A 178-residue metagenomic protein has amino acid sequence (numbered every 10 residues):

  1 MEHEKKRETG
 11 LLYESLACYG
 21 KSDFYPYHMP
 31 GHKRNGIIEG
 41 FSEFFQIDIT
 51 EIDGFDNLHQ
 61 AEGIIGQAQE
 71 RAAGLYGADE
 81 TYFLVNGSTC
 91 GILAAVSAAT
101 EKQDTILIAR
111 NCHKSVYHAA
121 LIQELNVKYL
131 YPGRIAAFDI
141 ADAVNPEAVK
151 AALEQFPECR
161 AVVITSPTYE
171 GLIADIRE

Functional and structural regions predicted by a protein language model:
M1-G63: N-terminal "arm"/small-domain region of PLP-dependent enzymes with the aminotransferase-like
F44-C90: Conserved N-terminal alpha-helix of the aminotransferase class I/II PLP-enzyme fold
I65, N86-G91, C112-K114, P167-L172: Gly/Ser/Thr-rich loops at beta-strand to alpha-helix junctions that form or flank small-molecule/cofactor-binding
E80-D104, A119: Conserved beta-loop-alpha segment that forms the PLP phosphate-binding cup at the N-terminus of a helix
I108-V127: Substrate-binding/gating loop at the entrance of the active-site cleft, primarily in PLP-dependent aminotransferase-like
N111-K114, Y131-A137: Short, acidic/turn-prone active-site loops that include or flank metal/cofactor- and phosphate-binding residues
F138-E178: Active-site phosphate-binding strand-loop segment of PLP-dependent enzymes
